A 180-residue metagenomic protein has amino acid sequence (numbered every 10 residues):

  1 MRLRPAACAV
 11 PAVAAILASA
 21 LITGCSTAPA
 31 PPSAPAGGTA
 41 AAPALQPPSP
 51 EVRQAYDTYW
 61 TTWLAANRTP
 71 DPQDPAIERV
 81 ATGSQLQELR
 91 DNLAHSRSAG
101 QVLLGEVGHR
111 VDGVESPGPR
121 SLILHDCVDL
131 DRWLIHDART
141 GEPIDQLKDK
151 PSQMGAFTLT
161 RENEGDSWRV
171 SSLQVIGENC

Functional and structural regions predicted by a protein language model:
M1-A14: Bacterial N-terminal signal peptides that target proteins for export
L21-G24: C-terminal motif of bacterial Sec signal peptides marking the signal peptidase cleavage site
S26-P29: Bacterial signal peptide processing site
G38-L103: Core segments of small alpha/beta cavity-forming domains
A55-T58, A99, L104, G108 (+3 more regions): Cystatin/cathelin-like cysteine-protease inhibitor module
S84, L130-R132, G177: Solvent-exposed loop/turn segments at secondary-structure junctions within structured extracellular/periplasmic domains
A99-E142: Surface-exposed, charged secondary-structure patches
S121, P143-C180: Short beta-strand edge/turn micro-motifs at domain boundaries
